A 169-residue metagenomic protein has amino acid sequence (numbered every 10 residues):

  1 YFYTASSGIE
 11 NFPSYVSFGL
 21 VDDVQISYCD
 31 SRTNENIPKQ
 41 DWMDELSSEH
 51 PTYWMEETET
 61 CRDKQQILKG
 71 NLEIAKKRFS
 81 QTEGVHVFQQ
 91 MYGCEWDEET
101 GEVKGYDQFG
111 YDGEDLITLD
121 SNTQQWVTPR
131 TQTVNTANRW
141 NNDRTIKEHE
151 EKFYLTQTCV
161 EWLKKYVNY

Functional and structural regions predicted by a protein language model:
Y1-Y169: Extracellular/lumenal regions of secretory-pathway proteins
